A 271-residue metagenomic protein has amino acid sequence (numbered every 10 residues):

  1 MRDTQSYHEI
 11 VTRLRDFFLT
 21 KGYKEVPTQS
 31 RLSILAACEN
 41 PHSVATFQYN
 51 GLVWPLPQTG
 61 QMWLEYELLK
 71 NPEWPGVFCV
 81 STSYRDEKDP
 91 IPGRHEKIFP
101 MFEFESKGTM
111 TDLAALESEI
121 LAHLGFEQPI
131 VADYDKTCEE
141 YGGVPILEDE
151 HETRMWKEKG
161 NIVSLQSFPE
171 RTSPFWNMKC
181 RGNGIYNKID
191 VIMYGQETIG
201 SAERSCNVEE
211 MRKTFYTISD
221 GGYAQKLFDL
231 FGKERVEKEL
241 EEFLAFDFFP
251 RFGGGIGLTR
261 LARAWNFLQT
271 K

Functional and structural regions predicted by a protein language model:
M1-V44: TRNA-binding/sensing appendages of the translation machinery
S6-I10, T109-L116: Short amphipathic alpha-helical segments
Y23-P27, F126, G143, D220: Short aromatic/hydrophobic-glycine micro-motifs
V26-Q29, V131, Q225: Residue-level detector of family-conserved "landmark" positions at structurally sensitive sites
I34, H42-K107, Y134-K271: A translation/RNA-centric and nucleic-acid-associated enzymatic feature enriched in Class II aminoacyl-tRNA synthetases
A114-G125: Short amphipathic C-terminal alpha-helix that caps PH/PH-like domains
L124-A132: Flexible helix-coil linker/hinge segments at domain or subdomain boundaries
